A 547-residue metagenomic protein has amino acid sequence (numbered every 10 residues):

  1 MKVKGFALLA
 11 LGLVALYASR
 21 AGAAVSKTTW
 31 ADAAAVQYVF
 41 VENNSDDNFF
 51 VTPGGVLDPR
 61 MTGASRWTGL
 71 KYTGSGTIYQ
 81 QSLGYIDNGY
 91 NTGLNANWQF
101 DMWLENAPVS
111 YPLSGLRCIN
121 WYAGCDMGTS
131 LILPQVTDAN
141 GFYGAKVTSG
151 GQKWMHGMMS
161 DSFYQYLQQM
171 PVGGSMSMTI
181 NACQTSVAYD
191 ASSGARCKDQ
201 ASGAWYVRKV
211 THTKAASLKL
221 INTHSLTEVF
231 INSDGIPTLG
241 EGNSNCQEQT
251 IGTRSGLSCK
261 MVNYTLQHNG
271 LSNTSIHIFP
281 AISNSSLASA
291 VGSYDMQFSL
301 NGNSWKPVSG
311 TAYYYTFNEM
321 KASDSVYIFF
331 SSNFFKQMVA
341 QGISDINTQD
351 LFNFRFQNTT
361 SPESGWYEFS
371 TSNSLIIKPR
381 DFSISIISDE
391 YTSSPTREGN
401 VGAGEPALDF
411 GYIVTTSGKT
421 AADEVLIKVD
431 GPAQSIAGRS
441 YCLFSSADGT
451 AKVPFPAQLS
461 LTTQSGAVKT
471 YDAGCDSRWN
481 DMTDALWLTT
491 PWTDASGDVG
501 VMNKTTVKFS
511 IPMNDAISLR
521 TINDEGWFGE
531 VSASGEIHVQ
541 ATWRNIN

Functional and structural regions predicted by a protein language model:
M1-A7: Bacterial N-terminal signal peptides that target proteins for export
L8-L16: Bacterial N-terminal signal peptides
A18-R20: N-terminal signal peptide c-region/cleavage motif recognized by signal peptidases
A23-G93, M155-G157, D161-S286, V326-T462 (+4 more regions): N-terminal small/polar-rich segments of proteins
G69-P171: Post-signal peptide N-terminal segment of secreted/secretory-pathway proteins
M296-E319: Long, charge-dense tracts
A447, K452-T493: Outer membrane beta-barrel transmembrane domains
W487-E525: Amphipathic, heptad-repeat alpha-helical segments used for oligomerization and assembly
